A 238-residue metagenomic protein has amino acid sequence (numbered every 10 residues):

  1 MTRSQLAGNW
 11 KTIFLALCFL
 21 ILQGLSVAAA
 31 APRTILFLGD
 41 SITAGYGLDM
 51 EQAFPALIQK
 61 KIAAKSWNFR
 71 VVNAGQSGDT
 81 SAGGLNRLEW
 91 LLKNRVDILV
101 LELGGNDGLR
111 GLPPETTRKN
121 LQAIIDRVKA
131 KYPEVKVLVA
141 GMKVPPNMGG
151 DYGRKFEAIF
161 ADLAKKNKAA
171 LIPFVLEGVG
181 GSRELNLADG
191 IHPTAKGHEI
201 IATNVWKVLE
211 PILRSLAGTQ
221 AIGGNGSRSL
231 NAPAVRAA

Functional and structural regions predicted by a protein language model:
M1-W10: N-terminal secretory signal peptides that target proteins for export/translocation
G8, A30, N231-P233: Low-complexity, intrinsically disordered segments with a bias for serine/threonine
I13-G24: Bacterial N-terminal signal peptides
A28-S77, L85-V96: Serine-esterase "nucleophile elbow" of acetyl-processing enzymes
I42-G45, D49, G75-D79, N106-G108 (+1 more regions): Short histidine/acidic/glycine/proline-rich micro-motifs that form metal- and phosphate-coordinating active-site loops
A53, T80, T194: Residue-level signal for threonine
W67, L85-N225, L230-N231, R236-A238: Alpha-helical cap/lid subdomain in secreted, periplasmic, or secretory-pathway luminal O-acyl-processing enzymes
